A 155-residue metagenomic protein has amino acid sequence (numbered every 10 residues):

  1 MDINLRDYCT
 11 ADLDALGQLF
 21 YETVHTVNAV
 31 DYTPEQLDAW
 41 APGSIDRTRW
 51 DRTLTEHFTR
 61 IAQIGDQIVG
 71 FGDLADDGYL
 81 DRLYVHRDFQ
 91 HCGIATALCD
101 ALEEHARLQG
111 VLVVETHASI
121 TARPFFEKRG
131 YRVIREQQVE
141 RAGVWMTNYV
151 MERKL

Functional and structural regions predicted by a protein language model:
D2-N4: Extreme N-terminal starter segment of soluble prokaryotic enzymes
D7-T10, Q18-Q90, C99-A101, H105 (+3 more regions): Acetyl-CoA-dependent GNAT
A15: Charged catalytic carboxylate motif
Y84, R107, P124, G143-V144: Short secondary-structure boundary/hinge segments and terminal tails
G93-A95: Conserved G/P- and acidic residue-centered "switch" motifs that form tight phosphate/ATP-binding loops in soluble
A101, K128-R129: Alpha-helical structural signal in soluble globular domains
A106-S119: Conserved GNAT acetyl-CoA-binding A-motif
H117-R123, R129, E136-L155: C-terminal "cap" of GNAT-fold acetyltransferases
